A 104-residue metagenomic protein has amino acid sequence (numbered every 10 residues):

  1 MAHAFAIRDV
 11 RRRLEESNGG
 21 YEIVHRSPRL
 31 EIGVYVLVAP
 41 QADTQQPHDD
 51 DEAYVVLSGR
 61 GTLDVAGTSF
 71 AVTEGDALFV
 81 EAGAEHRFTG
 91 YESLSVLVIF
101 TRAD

Functional and structural regions predicted by a protein language model:
M1-V34, Q41-T44: A short, N-terminal "cap"/entry segment at the start of jelly-roll beta-barrel domains of the cupin/DSBH fold
P28, D64-T68, Y91: Short strand-coil-strand connectors
P28-E31, V38-A42, R60-T62, R102-D104: Short, charged/polar surface micro-motifs in flexible loops or helix N-caps
Y35, Y54, L78: Conserved GNAT-family N-acetyltransferase fold
H48-L63: Short, conserved beta-strand element in jelly-roll/cupin
L57-S58, T73-E74, E92: A cytosolic small-molecule/anion-sensing beta-strand core signal
G67-A82: Short acidic-glycine-tyrosine-enriched beta hairpin
A82-D104: Ligand-binding loop in jelly-roll beta-barrel domains
